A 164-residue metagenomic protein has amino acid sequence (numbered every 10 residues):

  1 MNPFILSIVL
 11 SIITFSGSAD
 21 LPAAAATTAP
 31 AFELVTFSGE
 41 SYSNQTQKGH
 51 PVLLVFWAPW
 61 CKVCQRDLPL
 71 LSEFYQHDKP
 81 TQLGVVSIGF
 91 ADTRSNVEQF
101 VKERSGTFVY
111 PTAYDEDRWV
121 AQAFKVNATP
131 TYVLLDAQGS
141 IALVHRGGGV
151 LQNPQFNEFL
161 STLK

Functional and structural regions predicted by a protein language model:
L6-A31, Q99: N-proximal helix/coil linker or "cap" segments that precede and/or mark the start of modular domains
A31-V52: A short beta-strand-turn-helix
H50-V52, W57-W60, A128: Short pre-active-site segment immediately N-terminal to redox-active cysteine/selenocysteine motifs in thiol-based
L53-L54, V85, Y132: Hydrophobic beta-strand anchors of alpha/beta hydrolase catalytic cores
Q65-R104, E116-Q122: Structural microenvironment flanking redox-active thiols in thiol-disulfide oxidoreductases
V101-Q138: Short, internal strand/loop/helix patches that form the active-site neighborhood or redox-interaction surface
L134-K164: Thiol-/selenol-based redox modules, centered on thioredoxin-like and closely related oxidoreductase domains
